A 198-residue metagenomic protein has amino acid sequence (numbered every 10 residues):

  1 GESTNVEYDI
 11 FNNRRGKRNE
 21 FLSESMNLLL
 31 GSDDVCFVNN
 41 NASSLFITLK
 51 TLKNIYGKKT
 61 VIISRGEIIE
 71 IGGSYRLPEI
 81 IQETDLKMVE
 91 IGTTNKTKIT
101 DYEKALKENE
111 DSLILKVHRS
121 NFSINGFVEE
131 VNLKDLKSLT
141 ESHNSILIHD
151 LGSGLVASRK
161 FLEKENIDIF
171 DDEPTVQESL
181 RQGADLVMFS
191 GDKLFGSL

Functional and structural regions predicted by a protein language model:
G1-V6: N-terminal "arm"/small-domain region of PLP-dependent enzymes with the aminotransferase-like
I10-L198: Conserved PLP-enzyme active-site core in the AAT-like
